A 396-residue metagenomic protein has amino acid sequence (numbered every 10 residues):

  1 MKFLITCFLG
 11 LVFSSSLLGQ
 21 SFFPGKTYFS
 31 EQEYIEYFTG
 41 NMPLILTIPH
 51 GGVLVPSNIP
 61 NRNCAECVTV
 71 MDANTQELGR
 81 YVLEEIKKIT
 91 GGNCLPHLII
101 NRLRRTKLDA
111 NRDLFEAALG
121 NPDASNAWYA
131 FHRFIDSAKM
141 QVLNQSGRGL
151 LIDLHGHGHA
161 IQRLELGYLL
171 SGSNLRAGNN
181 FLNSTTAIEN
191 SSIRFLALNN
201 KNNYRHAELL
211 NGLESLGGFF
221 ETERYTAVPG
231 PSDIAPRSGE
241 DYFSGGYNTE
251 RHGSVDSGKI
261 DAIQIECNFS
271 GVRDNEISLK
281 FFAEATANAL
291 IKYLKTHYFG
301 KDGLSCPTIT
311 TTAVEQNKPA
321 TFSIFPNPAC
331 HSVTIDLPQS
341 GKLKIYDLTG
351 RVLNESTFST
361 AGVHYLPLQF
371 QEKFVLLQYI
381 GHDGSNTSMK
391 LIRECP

Functional and structural regions predicted by a protein language model:
T6-S16: Bacterial N-terminal signal peptides
Q20-T308: N-terminal catalytic or cofactor-binding beta/alpha core of small enzyme domains
C306-F325, G341, R351, R393-P396: Residue-level detector of functionally pivotal "anchor" positions at catalytic/ligand-binding pockets or at interdomain
N327-T334: Short coil/turn motif common to extracellular beta-sandwich-like domains
Y346-L353, V375: Short, glycine-anchored, charge-dense loop/turn motifs used at functional sites
E355-T360: Short beta-strand segments within Ig-like beta-sandwich modules, predominantly Fibronectin type-III
P367-K373: Surface-exposed, short loops/turns at beta-strand junctions within beta-sandwich domains
F374-P396: C-terminal tail/sorting-segment detector
